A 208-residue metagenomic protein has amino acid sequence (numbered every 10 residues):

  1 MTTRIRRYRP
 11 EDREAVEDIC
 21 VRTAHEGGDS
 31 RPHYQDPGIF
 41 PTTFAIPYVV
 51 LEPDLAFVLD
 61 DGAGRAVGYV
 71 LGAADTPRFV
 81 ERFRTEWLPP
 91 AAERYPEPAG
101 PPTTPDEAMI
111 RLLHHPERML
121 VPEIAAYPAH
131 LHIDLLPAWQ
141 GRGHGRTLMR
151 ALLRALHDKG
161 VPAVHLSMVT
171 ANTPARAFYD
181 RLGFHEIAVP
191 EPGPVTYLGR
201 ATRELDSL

Functional and structural regions predicted by a protein language model:
M1-E11, V67, E204-L208: Conserved N-terminal entry element of GNAT/NAT acetyltransferase domains
H25-F44, R82-A92, P96: Conserved GNAT-fold acetyl-CoA-binding loop/helix
Y34-A56, D61-G62: Active-site rim helix/loop that mediates acceptor-substrate recognition in acyltransferases
V58, R65-A74: Conserved beta-strand in the GNAT
T76-H132: Conserved acyl-donor/pantetheine-binding loop and adjacent beta-alpha core of acyl/acetyltransferases and related
T76-P77, S167-M168, D180-R200: Conserved catalytic-core motifs of GNAT/GCN5-like acyltransferases
A126, L131, R142, R146-T147 (+1 more regions): Conserved active-site alpha-helix within GNAT-family acetyltransferase domains
Y127-A129, L156-V169: Conserved GNAT acetyl-CoA-binding A-motif
